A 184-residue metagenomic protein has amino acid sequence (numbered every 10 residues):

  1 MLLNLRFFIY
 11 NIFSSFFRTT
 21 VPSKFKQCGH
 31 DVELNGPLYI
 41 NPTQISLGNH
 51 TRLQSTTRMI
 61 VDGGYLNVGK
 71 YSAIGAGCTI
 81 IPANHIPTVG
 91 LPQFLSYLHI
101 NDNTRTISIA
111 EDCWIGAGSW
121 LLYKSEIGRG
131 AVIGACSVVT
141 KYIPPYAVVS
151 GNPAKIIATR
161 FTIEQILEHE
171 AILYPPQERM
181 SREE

Functional and structural regions predicted by a protein language model:
M1-K24, G29-H30, Y71, C78 (+6 more regions): Terminal amphipathic alpha-helical/low-complexity segments used for targeting or macromolecular assembly
L34: Conserved short histidine dyad/triad with adjacent acidic residue
L38-L47, R52-E126, N152, R160-F161: Flexible, glycine/small-residue-enriched loop-and-beta-strand segment within the central core of proteins
I40-N41, T79, V132, V138 (+1 more regions): A generic "structured core" feature
L66, S137, P145-A147, K155: Glycine-centered loop/turn positions within well-structured domains that cap or flank conserved ligand/cofactor-binding
W114-G116, G130-C136: Short amphipathic alpha-helical surface patches that serve as generic macromolecular interface elements
S125, C136-S137, I143, N152: Short beta-to-alpha loop/turn elements within the nucleotide-binding domains of ABC transporters
